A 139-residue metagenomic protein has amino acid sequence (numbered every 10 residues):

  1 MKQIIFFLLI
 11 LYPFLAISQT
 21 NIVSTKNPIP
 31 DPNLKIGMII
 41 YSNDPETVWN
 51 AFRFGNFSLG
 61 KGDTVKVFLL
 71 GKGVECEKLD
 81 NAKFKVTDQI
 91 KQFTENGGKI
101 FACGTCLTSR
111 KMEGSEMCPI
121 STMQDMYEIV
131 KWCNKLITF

Functional and structural regions predicted by a protein language model:
M1-I22: Bacterial Sec-dependent N-terminal signal peptides
I17-N33: Sec-dependent signal peptide cleavage junction
D31-W49, V74-N81: Short, glycine-rich nucleotide/cofactor-binding loops
V48-D63: Histidine-anchored nucleotide/phosphate-binding helix
G55, V65-G71, F101-G104: Short internal beta-strands
K61-K85: Mature extracytoplasmic domains of secretory-pathway proteins
K83-R110: A glycine-rich helix N-cap at a beta->alpha junction
N96, F101, E116-K135: A short aromatic-anchored loop/beta-hairpin motif
